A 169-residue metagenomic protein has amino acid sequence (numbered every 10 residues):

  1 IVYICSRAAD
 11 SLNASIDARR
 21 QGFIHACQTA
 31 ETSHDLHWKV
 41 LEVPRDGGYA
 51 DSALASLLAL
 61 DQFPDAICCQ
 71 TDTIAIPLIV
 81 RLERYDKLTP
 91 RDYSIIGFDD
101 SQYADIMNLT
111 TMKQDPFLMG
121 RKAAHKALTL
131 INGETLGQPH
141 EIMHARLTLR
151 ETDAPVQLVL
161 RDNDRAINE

Functional and structural regions predicted by a protein language model:
I1-E169: Bacterial carbohydrate/catabolite-sensing allosteric modules
